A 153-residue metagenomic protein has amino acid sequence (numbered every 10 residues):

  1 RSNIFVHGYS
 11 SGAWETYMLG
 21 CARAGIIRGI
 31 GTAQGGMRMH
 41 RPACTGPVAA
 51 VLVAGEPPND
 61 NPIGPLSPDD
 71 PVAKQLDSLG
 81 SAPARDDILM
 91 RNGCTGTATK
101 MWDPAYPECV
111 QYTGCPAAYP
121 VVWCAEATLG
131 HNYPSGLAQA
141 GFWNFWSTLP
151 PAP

Functional and structural regions predicted by a protein language model:
R1-S11, C21-I26, A98, W102: Gly/Ser-rich "nucleophile elbow"/oxyanion-hole loop immediately N-terminal to the catalytic nucleophile in hydrolases
S10-W14, G35-M39, E56-D60, T128-N132: Solvent-exposed loop/turn segments at secondary-structure junctions within structured extracellular/periplasmic domains
G12, A22-G25, P42-P47, T113-P120: Extracellular/periplasmic catalytic domains that process cell-envelope and extracellular macromolecules
E15-L19: Hydrolases whose catalytic domains are alpha/beta-hydrolase-1, hotdog thioesterase, or metallo-beta-lactamase-like
G25-M37, V48-V51: A conserved short beta-strand
A33-H40, P104-E108: Active-site nucleophile elbow and catalytic-triad environment of alpha/beta-hydrolase enzymes
A49-V53, S78-L79, L89-P153: C-terminal catalytic histidine-bearing segment of alpha/beta-hydrolase fold enzymes
L52-L66, D70-K74, A125-L129: Conserved strand-to-loop "acid loop" that flanks and positions the catalytic carboxylate
